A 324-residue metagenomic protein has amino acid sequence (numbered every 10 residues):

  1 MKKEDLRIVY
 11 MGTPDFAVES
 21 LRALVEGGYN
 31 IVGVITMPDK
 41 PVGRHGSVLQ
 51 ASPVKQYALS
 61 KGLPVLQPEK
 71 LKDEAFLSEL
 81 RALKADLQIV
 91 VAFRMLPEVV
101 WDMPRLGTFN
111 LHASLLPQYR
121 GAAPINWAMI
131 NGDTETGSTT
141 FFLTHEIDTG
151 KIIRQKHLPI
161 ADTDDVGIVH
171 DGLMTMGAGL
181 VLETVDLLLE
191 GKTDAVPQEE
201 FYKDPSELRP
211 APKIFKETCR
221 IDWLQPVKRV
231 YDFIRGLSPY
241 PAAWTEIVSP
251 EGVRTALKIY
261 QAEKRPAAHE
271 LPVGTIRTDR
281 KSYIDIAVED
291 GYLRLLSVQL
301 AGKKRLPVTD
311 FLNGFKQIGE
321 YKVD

Functional and structural regions predicted by a protein language model:
M1-H45: N-terminal Rossmann-like dinucleotide-binding module
V9, V32-I35, P64-L83, Q88 (+1 more regions): Internal alpha/beta domain cores that form substrate/cofactor-binding pockets in large enzymes and binding proteins
G12, Q67, A92, L111-H112 (+3 more regions): A secondary-structure boundary/capping signal
G12, V34, A58, Q88 (+7 more regions): A residue-level signal for conserved active-site and pocket-lining positions in enzyme catalytic cores
V18, A51, D73-L77, R94 (+1 more regions): Structural motif corresponding to alpha-helix initiation and N-cap regions
G27-N30, L87-K213, E217: Donor/substrate-binding cores of folate-linked one-carbon enzymes
K40-L59: N-terminal beta-loop-helix "entrance" segment that forms/cooperates in small-molecule cofactor or anionic ligand
K203-D324: Internal anion-binding site segments
